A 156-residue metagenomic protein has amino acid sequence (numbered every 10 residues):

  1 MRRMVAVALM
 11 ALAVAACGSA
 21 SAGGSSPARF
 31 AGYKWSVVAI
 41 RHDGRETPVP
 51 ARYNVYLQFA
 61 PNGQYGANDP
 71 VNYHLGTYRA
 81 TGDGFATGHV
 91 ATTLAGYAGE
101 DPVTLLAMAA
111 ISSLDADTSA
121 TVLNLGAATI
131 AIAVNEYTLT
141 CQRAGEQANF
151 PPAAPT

Functional and structural regions predicted by a protein language model:
M1-A15: Sec-dependent bacterial lipoprotein signal peptides
C17-T156: Lipid interaction determinants
